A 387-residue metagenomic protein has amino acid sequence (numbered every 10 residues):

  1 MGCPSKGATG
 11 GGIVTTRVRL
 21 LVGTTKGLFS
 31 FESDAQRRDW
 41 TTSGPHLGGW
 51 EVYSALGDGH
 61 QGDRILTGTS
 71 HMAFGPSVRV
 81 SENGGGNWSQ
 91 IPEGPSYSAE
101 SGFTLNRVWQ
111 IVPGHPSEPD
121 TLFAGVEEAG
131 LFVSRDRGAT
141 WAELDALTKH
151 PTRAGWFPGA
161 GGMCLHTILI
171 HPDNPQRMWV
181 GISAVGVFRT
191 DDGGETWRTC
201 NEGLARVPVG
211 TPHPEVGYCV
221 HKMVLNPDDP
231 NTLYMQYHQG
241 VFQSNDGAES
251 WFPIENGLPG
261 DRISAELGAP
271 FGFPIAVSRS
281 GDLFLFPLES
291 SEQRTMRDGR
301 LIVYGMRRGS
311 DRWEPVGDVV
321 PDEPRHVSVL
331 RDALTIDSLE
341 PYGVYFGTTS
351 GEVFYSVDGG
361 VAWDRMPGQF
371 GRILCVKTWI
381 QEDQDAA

Functional and structural regions predicted by a protein language model:
M1-A387: Extracellular glycan-interacting surfaces
